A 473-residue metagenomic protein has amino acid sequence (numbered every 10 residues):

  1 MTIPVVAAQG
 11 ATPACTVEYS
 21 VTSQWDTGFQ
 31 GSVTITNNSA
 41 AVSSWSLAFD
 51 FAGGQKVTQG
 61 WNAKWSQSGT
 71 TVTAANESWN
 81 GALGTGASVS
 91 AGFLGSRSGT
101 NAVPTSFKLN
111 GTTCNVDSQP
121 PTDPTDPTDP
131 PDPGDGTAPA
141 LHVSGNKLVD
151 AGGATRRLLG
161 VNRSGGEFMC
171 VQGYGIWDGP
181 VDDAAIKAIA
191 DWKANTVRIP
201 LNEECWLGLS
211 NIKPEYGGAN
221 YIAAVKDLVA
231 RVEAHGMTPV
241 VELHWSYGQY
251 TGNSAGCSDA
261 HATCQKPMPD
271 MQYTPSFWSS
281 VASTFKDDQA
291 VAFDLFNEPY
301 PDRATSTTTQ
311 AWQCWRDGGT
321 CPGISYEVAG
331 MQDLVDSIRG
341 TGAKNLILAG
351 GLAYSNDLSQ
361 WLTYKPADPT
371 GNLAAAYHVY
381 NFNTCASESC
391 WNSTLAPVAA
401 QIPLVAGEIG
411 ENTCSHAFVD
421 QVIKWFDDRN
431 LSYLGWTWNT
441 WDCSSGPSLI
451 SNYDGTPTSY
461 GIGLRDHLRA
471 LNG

Functional and structural regions predicted by a protein language model:
M1-G10, T128: Secretory targeting and sorting signals
W25-S32, S43, V89-A91: Short, solvent-exposed loop/turn segments enriched in Ser/Thr/Gly
A41-S68: Short acidic, flexible loop segments centered on an aromatic residue
T85, S90-P120: Terminal connector regions
P120-T196, H467-A470: N-terminal carbohydrate-binding accessory modules
V161-V181, L209-G217, K266, N381-T384 (+1 more regions): Acidic/histidine-rich helix-loop elements that form or flank divalent-metal/phosphate-binding sites at the catalytic
D178, Q265-A292, F296-T440, S445-A470: Extracellular glycoside hydrolase catalytic/binding regions
D178-Y250, M271-T274, E327-T341, F418-L431: Aromatic-lined substrate-binding rim segments of carbohydrate-active enzymes
